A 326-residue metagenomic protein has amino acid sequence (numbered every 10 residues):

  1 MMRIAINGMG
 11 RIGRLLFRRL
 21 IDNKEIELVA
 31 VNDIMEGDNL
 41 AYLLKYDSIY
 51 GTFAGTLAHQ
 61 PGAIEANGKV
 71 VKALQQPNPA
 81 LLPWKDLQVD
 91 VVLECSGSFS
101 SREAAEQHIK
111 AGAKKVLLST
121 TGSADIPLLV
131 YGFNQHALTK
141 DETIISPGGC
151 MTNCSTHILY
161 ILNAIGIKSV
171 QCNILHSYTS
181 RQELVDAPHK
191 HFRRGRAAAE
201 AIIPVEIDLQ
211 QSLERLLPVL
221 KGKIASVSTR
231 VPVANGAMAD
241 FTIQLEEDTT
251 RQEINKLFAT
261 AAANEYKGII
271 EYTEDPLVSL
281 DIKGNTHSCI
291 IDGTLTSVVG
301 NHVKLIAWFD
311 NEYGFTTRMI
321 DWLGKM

Functional and structural regions predicted by a protein language model:
M2, S226, M238, T242-M326: C-terminal active-site/capping subdomain that shapes the small-molecule cofactor and substrate pocket of enzyme
M2-G195, M319-D321: N-terminal Rossmann-like NAD(P) cofactor-binding subdomain of oxidoreductases, focused on the glycine-rich
R3, N7, R11-R18, E27 (+2 more regions): Active-site-lining helix/loop region of Rossmann-like oxidoreductase modules
I64, L129, I144, V185 (+5 more regions): Short clusters of hydrophobic/aromatic residues that line enzyme substrate/ligand-binding pockets
V71-A73, I224, L305: Generic structural signal for residues in well-ordered beta-strands
F99, A124, D208, T249 (+1 more regions): Short alpha-helical
G148-G149, I202-P204, D281, F309: Hydrophobic alpha-helical scaffolding
